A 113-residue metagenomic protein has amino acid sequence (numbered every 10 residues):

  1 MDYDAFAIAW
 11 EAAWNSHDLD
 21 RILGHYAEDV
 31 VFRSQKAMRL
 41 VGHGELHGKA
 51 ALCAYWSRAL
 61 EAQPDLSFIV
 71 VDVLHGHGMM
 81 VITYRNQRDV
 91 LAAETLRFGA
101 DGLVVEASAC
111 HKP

Functional and structural regions predicted by a protein language model:
M1-D29: Short acidic-aromatic low-complexity motifs
M1-Y3, A13, R33, Q63 (+2 more regions): Hydrophobic alpha-helical segments, principally membrane-spanning helices and signal/leader peptides
D2-Y3, F32, R39, G76: General secondary-structure edge motif
W10, I22-L23, V30, G48 (+4 more regions): Hydrophobic pocket/interface hotspot
A13, G42-H43, T95: Short N-terminal micro-motifs specific to bacterial/archaeal maturation and metal-cluster initiation sites
L19-R21, A27-V71: A solvent-exposed, acidic/Ser-Thr-rich amphipathic alpha-helical stretch
C53, S57-P113: A beta-strand edge to alpha-helix "cap/lid" segment located at domain peripheries
